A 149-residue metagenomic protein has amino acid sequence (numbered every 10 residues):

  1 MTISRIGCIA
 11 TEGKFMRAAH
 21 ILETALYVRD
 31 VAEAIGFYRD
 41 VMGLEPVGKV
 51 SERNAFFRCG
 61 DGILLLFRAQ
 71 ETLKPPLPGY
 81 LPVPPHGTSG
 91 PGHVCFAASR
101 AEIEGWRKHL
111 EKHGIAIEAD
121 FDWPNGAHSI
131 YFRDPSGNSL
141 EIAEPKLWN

Functional and structural regions predicted by a protein language model:
I3-R17, R107-N149: Vicinal oxygen chelate
C8-E33, P91-V94, A98, K146-N149: N-terminal beta-strand motif that seeds the catalytic metal site of vicinal oxygen chelate
Y27-L73: Core segments of cupin and vicinal oxygen chelate
S51, G92, G126: Exposed loop/turn and edge beta-strand positions of beta-sandwich/beta-sheet ligand-binding modules
N54-A55, V94, I130: Residue-level detector of beta-strand structural context in well-folded domains
L73-G79: Short, charge-rich, low-complexity interaction segments located in flexible loops at or near secondary-structure
L81-H86, G92: Helix-adjacent hinge/juxtasegments
A101-W106: Short, conserved charged micro-motifs
